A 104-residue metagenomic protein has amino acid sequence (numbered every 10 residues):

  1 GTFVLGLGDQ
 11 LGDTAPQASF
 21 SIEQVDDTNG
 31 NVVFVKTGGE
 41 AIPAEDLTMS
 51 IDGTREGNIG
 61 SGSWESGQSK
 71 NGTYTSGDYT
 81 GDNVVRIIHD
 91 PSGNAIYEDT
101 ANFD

Functional and structural regions predicted by a protein language model:
G1-V4: N-terminal single-pass transmembrane signal-anchor helix
D9-D104: N-terminal export/assembly leader peptides and their processing motifs that target proteins to secretory
